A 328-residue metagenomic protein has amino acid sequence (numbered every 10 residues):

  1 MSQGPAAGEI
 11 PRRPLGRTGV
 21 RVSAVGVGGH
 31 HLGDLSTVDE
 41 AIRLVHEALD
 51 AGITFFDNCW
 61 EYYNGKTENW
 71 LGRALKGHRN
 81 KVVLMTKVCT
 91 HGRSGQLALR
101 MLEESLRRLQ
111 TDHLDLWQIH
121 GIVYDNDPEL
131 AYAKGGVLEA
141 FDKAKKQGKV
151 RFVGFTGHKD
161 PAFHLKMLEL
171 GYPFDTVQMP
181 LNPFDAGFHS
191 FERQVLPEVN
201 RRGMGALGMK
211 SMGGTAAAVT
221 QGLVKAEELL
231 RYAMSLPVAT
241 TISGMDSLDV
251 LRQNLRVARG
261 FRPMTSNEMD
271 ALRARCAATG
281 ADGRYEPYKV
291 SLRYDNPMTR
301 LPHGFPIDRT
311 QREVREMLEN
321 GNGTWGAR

Functional and structural regions predicted by a protein language model:
M1-V82, K146, M317-A327: N-terminal binding-site loop/beta-alpha segment at the start of enzyme catalytic domains that lines or forms
L15, V27, A48, F56 (+9 more regions): Conserved, mostly hydrophobic/aromatic
G28-D39, T86-L97, D125-L130, A217-V224: Active-site mouth loops of central-metabolism enzymes
E47, A51, W70-H78, E104 (+9 more regions): Alpha-helical structural signal in soluble globular domains
L49, T54, L170, Q194-R328: Structured C-terminal cap/extension of enzyme domains
T54-E61, T86, R151-F155, Q178 (+1 more regions): Short catalytic-loop micro-motif centered on adjacent basic/acidic residues
E61-Y62, G77-L99, H120-V123: Structural motif corresponding to the early beta-alpha repeats
G92-Q194, N200-L207: Glycine/proline-rich, positively charged, aromatic-decorated active-site loop/lid region on the catalytic face
